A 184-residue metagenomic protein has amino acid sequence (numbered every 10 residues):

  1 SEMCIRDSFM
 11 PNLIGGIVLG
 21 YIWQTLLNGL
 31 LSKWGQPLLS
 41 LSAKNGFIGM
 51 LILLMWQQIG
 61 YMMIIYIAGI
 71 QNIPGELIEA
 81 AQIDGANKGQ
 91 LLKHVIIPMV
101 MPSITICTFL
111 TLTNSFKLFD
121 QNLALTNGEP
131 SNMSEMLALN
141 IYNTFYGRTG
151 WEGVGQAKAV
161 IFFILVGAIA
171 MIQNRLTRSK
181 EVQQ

Functional and structural regions predicted by a protein language model:
S1-E2, R6-Q184: A structural signal for multi-pass alpha-helical bundles of membrane permease subunits that mediate small-molecule
